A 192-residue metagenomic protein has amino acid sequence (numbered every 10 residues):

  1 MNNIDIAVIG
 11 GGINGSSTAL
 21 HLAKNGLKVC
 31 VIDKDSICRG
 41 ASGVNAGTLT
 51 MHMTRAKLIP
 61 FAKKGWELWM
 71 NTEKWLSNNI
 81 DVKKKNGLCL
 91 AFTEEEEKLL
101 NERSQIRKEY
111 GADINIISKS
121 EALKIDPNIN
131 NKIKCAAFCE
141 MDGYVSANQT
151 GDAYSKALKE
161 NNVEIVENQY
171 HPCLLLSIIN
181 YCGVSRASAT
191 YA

Functional and structural regions predicted by a protein language model:
N2-I4, T190-A192: Core beta-strand elements of the Rossmann-like FAD/NAD(P) dinucleotide-binding domain in flavoenzyme oxidoreductases
I4-C30: N-terminal Rossmann-like FAD-binding beta1-loop-alpha1 element of flavoenzymes
A23-G43: Glycine-rich FAD pyrophosphate-binding loop
N25-L27, Y110, N161: Conserved dinucleotide-binding and phosphotransfer motif residues
D33, K84, S118-K119, E167-Q169: Short loop/edge segments at beta-strand edges and connector loops that shape dinucleotide/nucleotide cofactor-binding
D35-I37, A122, Y154: Short beta-to-alpha linker loops that shape the active-site pocket of alpha/beta-hydrolase fold enzymes
G47-I125: Dinucleotide-binding Rossmann-like beta1-alpha1 core, especially the glycine-rich loop that anchors the ADP
A137-S185, A192: Helical element adjacent to the flavin cofactor pocket in flavoenzyme catalytic cores
